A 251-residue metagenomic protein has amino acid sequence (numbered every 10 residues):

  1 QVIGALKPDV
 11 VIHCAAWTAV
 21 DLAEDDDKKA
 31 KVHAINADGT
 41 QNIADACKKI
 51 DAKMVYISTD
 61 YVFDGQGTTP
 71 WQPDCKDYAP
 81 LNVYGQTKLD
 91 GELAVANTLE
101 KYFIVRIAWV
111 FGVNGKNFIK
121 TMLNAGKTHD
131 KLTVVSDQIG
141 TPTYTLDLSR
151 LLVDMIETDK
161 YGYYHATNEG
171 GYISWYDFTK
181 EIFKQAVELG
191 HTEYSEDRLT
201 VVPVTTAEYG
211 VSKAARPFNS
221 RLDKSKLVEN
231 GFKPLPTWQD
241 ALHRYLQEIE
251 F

Functional and structural regions predicted by a protein language model:
Q1-I35: NAD(P)H-binding glycine-rich loop region in Rossmannoid oxidoreductase-like domains and their noncatalytic homologs
V11-A15, M54-T59, D64, V105-I107: SDR active-site strand-loop-helix element
K31-G39, V62-V105, W109-V110: Catalytic helix-loop patch of NAD(P)-dependent Rossmann-fold dehydrogenases
L93-D154: NAD(P)-dependent short-chain dehydrogenase/reductase
V113, Q138-D147, T167-Q185, R244: Substrate-binding strand-loop-helix patch in Rossmann-like NAD(P)-dependent oxidoreductase/epimerase domains
L148, L152, A166, F178 (+2 more regions): Non-catalytic, hydrophobic alpha-helical segments
T158-S212: Mid/C-terminal beta-alpha module of Rossmann-like enzyme folds, strongest in SDR-family dehydrogenases/epimerases
A215-F251: C-terminal amphipathic/interface module of NAD(P)-dependent oxidoreductases and related NAD-binding regulators
